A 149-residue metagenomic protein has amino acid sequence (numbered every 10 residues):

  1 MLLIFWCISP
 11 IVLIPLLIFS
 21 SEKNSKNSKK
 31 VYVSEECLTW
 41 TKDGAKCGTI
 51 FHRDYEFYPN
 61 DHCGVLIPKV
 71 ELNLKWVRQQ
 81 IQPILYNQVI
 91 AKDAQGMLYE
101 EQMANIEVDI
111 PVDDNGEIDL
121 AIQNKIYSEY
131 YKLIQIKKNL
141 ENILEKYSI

Functional and structural regions predicted by a protein language model:
M1-I110: DNA target-recognition domains and sequence-specific DNA-contacting regions of bacterial/archaeal
A91, I106-I149: Amphipathic alpha-helical coiled-coil/heptad-repeat segments
